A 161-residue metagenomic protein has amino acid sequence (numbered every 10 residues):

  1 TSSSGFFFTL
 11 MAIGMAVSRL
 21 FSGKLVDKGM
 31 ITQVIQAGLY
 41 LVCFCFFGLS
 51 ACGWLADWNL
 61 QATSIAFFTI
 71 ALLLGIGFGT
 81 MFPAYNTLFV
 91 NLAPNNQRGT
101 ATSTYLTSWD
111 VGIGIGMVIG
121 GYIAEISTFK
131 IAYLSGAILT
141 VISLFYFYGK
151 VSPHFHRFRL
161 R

Functional and structural regions predicted by a protein language model:
T1-S2, N95-Y105: Loop-to-transmembrane helix entry/capping segments in MFS-fold secondary transporters and related SLC/MFSD carriers
F6-M15, W109: Transmembrane alpha-helical segments of major facilitator superfamily
A12-L20, I113-G114: Residue-level signature of mid-helix packing/kink "hotspots" within the transmembrane helices of 12-pass Major
S18-I31, A124: Helix-to-loop junctions at the C-terminal end of transmembrane segments in multipass secondary transporters
Q33-L49, A137: Structural signature of the two symmetry-related core transmembrane helices
A62-T80: Hydrophobic core of transmembrane alpha-helices in multi-pass small-molecule transporters, especially MFS/SLC-type
T80-A93: Intracellular juxtamembrane helix-capping segments at the cytosolic ends of symmetry-related transmembrane helices
Y122-T140: A membrane-interface helix-boundary motif in multi-pass transporters
